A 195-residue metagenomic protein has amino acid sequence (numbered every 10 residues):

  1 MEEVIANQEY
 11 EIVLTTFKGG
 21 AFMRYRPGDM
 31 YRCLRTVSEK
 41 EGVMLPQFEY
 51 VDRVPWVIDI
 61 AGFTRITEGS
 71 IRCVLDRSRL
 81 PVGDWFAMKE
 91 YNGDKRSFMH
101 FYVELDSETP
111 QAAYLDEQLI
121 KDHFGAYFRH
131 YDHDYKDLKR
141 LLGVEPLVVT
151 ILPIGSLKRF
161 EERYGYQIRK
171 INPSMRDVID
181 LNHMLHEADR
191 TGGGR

Functional and structural regions predicted by a protein language model:
M1-R195: Active-site glycine/GP-rich loop and adjacent strand/helix microenvironment that borders small-molecule binding pockets
